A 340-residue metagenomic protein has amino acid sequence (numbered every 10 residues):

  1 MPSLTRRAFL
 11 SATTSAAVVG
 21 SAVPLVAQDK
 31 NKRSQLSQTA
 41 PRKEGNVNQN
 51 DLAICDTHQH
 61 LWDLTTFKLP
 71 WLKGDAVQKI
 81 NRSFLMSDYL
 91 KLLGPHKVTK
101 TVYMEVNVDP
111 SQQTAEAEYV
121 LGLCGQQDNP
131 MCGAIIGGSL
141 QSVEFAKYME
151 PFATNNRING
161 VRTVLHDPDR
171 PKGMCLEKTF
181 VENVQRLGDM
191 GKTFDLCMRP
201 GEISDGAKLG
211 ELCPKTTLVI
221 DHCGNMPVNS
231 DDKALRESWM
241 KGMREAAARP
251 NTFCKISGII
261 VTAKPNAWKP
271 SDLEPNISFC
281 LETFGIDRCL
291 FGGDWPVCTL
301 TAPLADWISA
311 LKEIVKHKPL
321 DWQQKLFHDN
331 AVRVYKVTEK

Functional and structural regions predicted by a protein language model:
S3-T57, F67-P70, D75-Q78, R82-K100 (+3 more regions): Mid-to-C-terminal alpha-helical segments outside catalytic/metal-binding sites
Q38, S111-E202, K208-E211, G224 (+2 more regions): Active-site gating/metal-coordination segments in enzymes
H58, T101, A134, L187 (+4 more regions): Conserved, mostly hydrophobic/aromatic
Q59, V106, C223, D294-W295: Active-site metal-binding loops of divalent metal-dependent hydrolases
D63-V102, N155-P171, T216-T217, G224-N229 (+2 more regions): Active-site gating loops and adjacent loop-to-helix segments of metal-dependent hydrolytic enzymes
T65, G173-L290: Catalytic pocket-lining loop regions of alpha/beta-barrel enzymes, especially the amidohydrolase/enolase/GH5 lineages
S111-Q127, T216-I220, P270-E282, D306-I314: Short, electropositive alpha-helical surface patch
Q126-P130, R157, L212-T217, R249 (+2 more regions): Short helix-capping segments at alpha-helix termini
